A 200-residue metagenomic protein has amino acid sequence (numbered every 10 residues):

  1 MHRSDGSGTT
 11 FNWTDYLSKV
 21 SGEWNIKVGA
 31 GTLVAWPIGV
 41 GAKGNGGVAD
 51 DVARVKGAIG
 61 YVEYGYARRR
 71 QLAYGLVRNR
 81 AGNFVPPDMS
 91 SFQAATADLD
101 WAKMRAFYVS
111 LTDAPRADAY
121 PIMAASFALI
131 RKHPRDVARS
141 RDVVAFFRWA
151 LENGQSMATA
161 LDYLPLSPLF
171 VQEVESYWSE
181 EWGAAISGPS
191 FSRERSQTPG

Functional and structural regions predicted by a protein language model:
H2, G6-D100: Ligand-binding pocket segment of bilobal, Venus flytrap-like solute-binding proteins
Y16, Y61-Y66, Y74, F92 (+5 more regions): Sequence-level detector for tyrosine residue identity
A30-V34, S90-A94, R105-Y108, M157-L164 (+1 more regions): Short C-terminal domain-edge/linker segments immediately following a structured domain
D50-I59, Y74-R148: Extracytoplasmic/periplasmic substrate-recognition and gating elements
T112-G200: Extracellular/periplasmic juxtamembrane helices and adjacent flexible linkers that interface with membrane partners
